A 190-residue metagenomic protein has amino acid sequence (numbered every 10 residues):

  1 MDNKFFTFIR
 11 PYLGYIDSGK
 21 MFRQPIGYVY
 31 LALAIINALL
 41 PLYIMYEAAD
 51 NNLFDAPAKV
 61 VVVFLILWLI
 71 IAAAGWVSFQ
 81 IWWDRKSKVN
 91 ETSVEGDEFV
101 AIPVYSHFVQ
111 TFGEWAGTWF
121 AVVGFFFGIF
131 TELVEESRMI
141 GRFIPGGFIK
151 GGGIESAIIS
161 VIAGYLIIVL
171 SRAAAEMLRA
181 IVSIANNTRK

Functional and structural regions predicted by a protein language model:
M1-A121: Helix-coil boundary and N-terminal low-complexity module in membrane systems
M1-T7, Y15-R23, T92, V104-H107 (+1 more regions): Extended alpha-helical segments
L40, I44-E47, F127, V169-E176: Short hydrophobic alpha-helical membrane-anchoring segments
L40-Y43, A116-R142: Alpha-helical transmembrane segments and their membrane-interface junctions in multi-pass membrane proteins
A49, K86, L133, R138-M139 (+2 more regions): Membrane-interfacial segments
L53-L69, P145-I162: Hydrophobic alpha-helical transmembrane segments
